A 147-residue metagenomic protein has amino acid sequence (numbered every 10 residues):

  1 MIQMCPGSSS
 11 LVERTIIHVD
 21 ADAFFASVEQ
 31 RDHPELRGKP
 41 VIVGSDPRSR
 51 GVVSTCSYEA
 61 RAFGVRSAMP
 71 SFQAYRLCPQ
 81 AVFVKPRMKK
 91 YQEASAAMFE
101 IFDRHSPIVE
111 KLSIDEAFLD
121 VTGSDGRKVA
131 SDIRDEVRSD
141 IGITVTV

Functional and structural regions predicted by a protein language model:
M1-V147: Gly/Gly-Pro- and Ser/Thr-rich, intrinsically disordered tail segments characteristic of DNA damage-repair and tolerance
